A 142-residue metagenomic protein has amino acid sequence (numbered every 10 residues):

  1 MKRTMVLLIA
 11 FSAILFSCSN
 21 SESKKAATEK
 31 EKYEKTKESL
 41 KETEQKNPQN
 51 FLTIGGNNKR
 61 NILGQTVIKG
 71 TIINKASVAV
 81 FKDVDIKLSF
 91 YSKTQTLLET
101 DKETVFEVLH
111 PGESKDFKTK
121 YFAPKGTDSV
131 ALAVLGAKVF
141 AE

Functional and structural regions predicted by a protein language model:
K2-L8: Sec-dependent signal peptide recognition, specifically the positively charged N-region followed immediately by
I14-S17: C-terminal motif of bacterial Sec signal peptides marking the signal peptidase cleavage site
E22-Q65: Transition segment at domain starts
E34-K37, T53, K59, E99-K102 (+1 more regions): Terminal connector regions
L63-K75: Short beta-strand elements of extracellular/lumenal beta-sandwich folds
T66-I68, V84, K115: Hydrophobic core residues within well-ordered beta-strands of beta-rich domains
I73-H110: The feature marks short-to-medium sequence segments in extracytoplasmic or secretory-pathway proteins
H110-T119: Short Pro-Gly-centered flexible turn/kink motifs
